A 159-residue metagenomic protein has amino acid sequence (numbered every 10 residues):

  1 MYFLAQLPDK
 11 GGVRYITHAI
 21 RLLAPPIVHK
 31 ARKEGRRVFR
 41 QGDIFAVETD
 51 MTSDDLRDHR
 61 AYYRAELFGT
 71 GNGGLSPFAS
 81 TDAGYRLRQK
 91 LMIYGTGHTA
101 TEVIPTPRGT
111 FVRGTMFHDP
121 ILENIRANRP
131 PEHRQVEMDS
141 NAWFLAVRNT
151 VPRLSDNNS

Functional and structural regions predicted by a protein language model:
Y2-M51, L56: Surface-exposed beta-loop interaction hotspot
R40, E102-F111: Short, ordered beta-strand-loop transition motifs
G42, T70-G71, T81, G114 (+1 more regions): Glycine-centered flexibility motif
F45-P105, V136, R148-S159: Phosphate-centric recognition/catalysis
P107-N158: Tight coil/turn sites that cap or link beta-strands
